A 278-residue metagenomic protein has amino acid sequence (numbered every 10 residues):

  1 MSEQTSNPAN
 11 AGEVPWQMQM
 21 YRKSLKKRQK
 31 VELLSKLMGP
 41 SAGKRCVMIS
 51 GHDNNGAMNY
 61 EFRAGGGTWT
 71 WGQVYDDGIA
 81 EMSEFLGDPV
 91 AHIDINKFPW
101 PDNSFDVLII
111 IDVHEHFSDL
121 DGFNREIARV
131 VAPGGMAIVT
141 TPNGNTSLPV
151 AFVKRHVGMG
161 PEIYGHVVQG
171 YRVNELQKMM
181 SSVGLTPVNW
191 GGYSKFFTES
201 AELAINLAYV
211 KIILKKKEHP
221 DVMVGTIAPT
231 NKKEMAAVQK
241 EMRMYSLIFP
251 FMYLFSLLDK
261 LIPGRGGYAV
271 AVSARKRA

Functional and structural regions predicted by a protein language model:
M1-P101, V107-I109, N124, F249-Y253 (+2 more regions): Conserved N-terminal segment of class I S-adenosyl-L-methionine
Q17-M20, D121-G122, E126, M136-R277: S-adenosyl-L-methionine-dependent methyltransferase catalytic module, highlighting the catalytic core
V47, E115-H116, Y164-G165: A generic structural signal for short
H52-N55, Y75-G78, H114, G144-T146 (+2 more regions): Short, solvent-exposed loop/turn segments at secondary-structure junctions
P99-P101, S118, R172: GHKL-family ATP-binding catalytic core of two-component histidine kinases
V107-S118: A short SAM/SAH-binding and catalytic strip from SAM-dependent methyltransferases
F117-S118, V131-P133: Helix-to-beta-strand junctions that scaffold the AdoMet/dcAdoMet cofactor pocket in Class I SAM-dependent enzymes
